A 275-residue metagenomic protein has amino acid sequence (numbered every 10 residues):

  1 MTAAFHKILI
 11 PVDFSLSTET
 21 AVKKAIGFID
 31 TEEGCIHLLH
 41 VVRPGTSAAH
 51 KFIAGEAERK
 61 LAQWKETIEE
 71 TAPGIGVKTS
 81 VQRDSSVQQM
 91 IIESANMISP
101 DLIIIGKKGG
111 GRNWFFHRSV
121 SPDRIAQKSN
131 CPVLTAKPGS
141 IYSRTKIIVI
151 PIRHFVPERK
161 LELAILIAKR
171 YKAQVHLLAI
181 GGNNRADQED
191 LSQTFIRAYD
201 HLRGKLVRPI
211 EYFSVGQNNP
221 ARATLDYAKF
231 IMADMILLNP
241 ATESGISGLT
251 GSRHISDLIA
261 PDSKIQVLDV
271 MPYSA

Functional and structural regions predicted by a protein language model:
M1-K51, K146-E211, M232-I236, D262 (+2 more regions): Small/aliphatic-rich secondary-structure junction motif
A4, I92-I141, K229-A275: Gly/Ser-rich helix-loop-strand patches that form or flank binding pockets for ribonucleotide-derived cofactors
K24, E93, L163, D226-Y227: A short acidic, amphipathic alpha-helical/loop segment
E66, D123, I165, D200 (+2 more regions): Active-site phosphate/pyrophosphate- and oxyanion-stabilizing loops and adjacent acidic/basic residues in soluble
E70-K78, K205-E211: A short helix-to-beta-strand connector/capping loop
S80-M90, Q217-A221: Charged docking surfaces used in two-component/phosphorelay signaling
A198-D200, Q217-K229: A short, acidic, amphipathic alpha-helical segment used as a generic capping/interface helix at domain edges
